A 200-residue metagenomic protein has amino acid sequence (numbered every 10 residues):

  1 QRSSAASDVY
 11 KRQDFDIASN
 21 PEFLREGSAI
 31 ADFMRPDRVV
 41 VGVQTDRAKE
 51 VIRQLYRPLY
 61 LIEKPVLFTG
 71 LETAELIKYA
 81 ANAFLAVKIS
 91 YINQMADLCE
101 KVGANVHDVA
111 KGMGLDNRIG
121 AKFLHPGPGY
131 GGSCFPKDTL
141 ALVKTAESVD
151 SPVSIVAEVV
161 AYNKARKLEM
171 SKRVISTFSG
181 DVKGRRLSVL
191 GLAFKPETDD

Functional and structural regions predicted by a protein language model:
Q1, P36, E75-Y79, P126 (+1 more regions): Short coil/turn segments at secondary-structure junctions
Q1-Y10: Single conserved hydrophobic/aromatic residue that forms the stacking wall/gate of nucleotide- or nucleobase-binding
R2, R35, I62, K183-R185: Residue-level preference for short coil/turn positions at secondary-structure junctions
K11-A18, R25, A29-A121, T145-V149: Internal alpha-helical scaffold of NAD(P)-dependent oxidoreductase catalytic cores
S19-N20, L190: A secondary-structure boundary/capping signal
I89, E100-D200: NAD(P)-dependent Rossmann-like dehydrogenase/reductase catalytic/cofactor-binding core
